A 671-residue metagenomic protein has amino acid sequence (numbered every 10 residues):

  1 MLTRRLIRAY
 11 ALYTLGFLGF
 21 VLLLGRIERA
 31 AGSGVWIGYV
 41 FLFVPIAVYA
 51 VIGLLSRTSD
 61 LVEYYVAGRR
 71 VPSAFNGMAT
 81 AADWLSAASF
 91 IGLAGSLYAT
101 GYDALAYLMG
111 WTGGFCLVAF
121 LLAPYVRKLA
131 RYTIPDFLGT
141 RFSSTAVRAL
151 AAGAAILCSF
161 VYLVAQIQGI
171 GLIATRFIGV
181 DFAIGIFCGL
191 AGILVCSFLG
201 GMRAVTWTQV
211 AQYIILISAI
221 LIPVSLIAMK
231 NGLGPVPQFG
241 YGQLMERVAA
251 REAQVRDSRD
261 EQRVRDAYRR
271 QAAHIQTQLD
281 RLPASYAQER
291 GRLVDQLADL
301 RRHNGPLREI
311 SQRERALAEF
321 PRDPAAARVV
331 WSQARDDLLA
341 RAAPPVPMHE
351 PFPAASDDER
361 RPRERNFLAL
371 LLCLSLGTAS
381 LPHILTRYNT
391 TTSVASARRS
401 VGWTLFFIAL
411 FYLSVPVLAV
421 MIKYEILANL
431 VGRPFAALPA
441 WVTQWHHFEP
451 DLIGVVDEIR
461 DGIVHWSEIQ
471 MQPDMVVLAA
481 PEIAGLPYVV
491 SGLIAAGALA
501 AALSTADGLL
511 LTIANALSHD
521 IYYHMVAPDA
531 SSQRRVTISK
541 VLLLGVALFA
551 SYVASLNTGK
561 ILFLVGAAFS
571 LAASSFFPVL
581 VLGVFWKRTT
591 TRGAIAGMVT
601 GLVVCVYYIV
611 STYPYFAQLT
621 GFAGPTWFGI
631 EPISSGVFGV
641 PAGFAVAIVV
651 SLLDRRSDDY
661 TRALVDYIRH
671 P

Functional and structural regions predicted by a protein language model:
M1-P671: Membrane-embedded helix-loop-helix hairpins and adjacent transmembrane boundary segments in multi-pass transporters
